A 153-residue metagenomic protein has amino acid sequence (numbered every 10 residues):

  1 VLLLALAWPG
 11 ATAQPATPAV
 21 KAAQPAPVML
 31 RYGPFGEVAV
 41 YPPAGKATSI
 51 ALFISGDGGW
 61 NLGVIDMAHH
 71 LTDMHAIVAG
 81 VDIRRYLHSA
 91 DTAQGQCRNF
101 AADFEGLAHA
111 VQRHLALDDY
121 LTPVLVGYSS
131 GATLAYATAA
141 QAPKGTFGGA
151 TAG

Functional and structural regions predicted by a protein language model:
V1-A7: Bacterial N-terminal signal peptides
Q14-K46: N-terminal cap/lid segment of alpha/beta-hydrolase-fold proteins
A44-H75, G80-D82: Short, surface-exposed "cap/lid" segments of acyl-processing enzymes
A51, V64-A68, A101, E105-A108 (+1 more regions): Extracytoplasmic/secreted envelope proteins and their assembly/folding machinery, especially bacterial periplasmic
D57-W60, R84-H88, S130-T133: Solvent-exposed loop/turn segments at secondary-structure junctions within structured extracellular/periplasmic domains
D82-N99: Cap/lid segment of the alpha/beta-hydrolase catalytic domain
Q94-L117: Alpha/beta-hydrolase active-site loop
H114-G153: Primarily recognizes the serine-hydrolase "nucleophile elbow" in alpha/beta-hydrolase and SGNH/GDSL folds
